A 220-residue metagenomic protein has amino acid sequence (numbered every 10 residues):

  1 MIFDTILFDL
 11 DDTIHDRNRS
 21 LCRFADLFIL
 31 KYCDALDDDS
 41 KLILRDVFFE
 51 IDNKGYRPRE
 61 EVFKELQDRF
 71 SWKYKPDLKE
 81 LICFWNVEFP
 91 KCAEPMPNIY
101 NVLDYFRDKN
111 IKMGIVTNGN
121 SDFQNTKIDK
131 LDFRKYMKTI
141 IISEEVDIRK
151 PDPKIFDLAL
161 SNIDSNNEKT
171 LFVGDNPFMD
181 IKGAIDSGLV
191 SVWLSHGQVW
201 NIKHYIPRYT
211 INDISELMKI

Functional and structural regions predicted by a protein language model:
M1-I6, R19, D104-R107, V116-I220: Asp-based, Mg2+/Mn2+-dependent phosphohydrolase catalytic module
I2-Y100: N-terminal helical cap/lid subdomain that shapes the substrate entry/recognition surface in HAD-like hydrolases
V47-F49, N86-F89, N110, I140-I142 (+1 more regions): A short, structure-level motif marking secondary-structure boundaries and short turns
N98-N110: Catalytic-core regions built around general acid/base machinery
